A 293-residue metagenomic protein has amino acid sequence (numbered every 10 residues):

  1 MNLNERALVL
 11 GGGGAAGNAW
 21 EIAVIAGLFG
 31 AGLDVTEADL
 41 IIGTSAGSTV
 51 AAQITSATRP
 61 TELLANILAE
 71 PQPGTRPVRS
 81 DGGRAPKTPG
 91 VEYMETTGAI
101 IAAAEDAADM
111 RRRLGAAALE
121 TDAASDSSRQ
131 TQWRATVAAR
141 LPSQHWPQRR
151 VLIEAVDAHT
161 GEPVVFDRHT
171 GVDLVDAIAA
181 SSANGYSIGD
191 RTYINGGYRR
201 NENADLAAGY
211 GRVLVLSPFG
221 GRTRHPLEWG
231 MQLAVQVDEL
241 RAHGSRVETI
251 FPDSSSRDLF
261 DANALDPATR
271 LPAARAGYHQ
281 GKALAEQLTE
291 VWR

Functional and structural regions predicted by a protein language model:
M1-T44, T49-R293: Patatin-like phospholipase
